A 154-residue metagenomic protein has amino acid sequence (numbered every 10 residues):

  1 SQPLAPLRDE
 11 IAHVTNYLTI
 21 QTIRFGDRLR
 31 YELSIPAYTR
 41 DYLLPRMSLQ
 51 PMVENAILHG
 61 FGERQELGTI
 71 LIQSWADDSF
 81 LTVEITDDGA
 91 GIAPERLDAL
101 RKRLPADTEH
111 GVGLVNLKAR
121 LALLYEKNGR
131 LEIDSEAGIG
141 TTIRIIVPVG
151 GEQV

Functional and structural regions predicted by a protein language model:
S1-D134, G140-I146: Two-component histidine phosphotransfer core
E95, Q153-V154: Short, charged, solvent-exposed linker or helix-capping segments at domain edges/interfaces that act as flexible hinges
P148-E152: Two-component histidine kinase transmitter core
